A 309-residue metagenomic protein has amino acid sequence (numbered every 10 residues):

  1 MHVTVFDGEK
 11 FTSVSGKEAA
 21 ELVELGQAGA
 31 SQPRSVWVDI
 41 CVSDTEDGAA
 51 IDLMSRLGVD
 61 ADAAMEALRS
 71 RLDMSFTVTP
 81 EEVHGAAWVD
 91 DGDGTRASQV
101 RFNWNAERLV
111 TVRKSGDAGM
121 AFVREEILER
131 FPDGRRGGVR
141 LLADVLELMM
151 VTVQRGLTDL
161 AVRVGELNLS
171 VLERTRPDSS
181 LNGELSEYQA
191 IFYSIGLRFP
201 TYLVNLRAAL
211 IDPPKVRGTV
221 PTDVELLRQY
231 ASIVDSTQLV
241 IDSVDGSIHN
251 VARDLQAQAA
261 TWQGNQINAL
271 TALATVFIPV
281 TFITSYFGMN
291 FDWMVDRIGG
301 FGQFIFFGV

Functional and structural regions predicted by a protein language model:
M1-E129, N205, A209-T219: Helix-boundary and N-terminal cytosolic regulatory elements
G26, V123-E125, R130-F131, S180 (+4 more regions): Alpha-helix boundary/interfacial micro-motifs
Q27, T95, M149, I195 (+3 more regions): Generic hydrophobic alpha-helical membrane-segment signal
R56-L57, Q154, G165, F291 (+1 more regions): Aromatic-residue hotspot detector
M65-E66, G92, L185, Y230 (+3 more regions): Hydrophobic alpha-helical segments, principally membrane-spanning helices and signal/leader peptides
L68-L72, L167, D178, P221 (+3 more regions): Residue-level signal for alpha-helical context at structural boundaries
W88-A257: Extended amphipathic alpha-helical scaffolding segments in membrane-proximal extra-membrane regions of membrane
D235-V309: Hydrophobic alpha-helical transmembrane segments and their immediately adjacent juxtamembrane loops
